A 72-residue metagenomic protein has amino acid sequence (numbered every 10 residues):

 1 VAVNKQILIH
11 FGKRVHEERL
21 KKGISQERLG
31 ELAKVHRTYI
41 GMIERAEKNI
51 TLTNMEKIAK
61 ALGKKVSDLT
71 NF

Functional and structural regions predicted by a protein language model:
V1-H10: A detector for short, charged/polar N-terminal pre-domain segments
K13-L32: Short basic helix-loop element that most often maps to the first helix and adjoining turn of HTH DNA-binding modules
V15, L29-G30, I40-I43, L69: Conserved hydrophobic/aromatic packing and binding residues within compact polymer-binding modules
V15, Q26, R37, L52-M55: Helix-turn-helix DNA-binding elements, focusing on the entry/boundary residues of the two helices that contact DNA
K34-K48: Recognition helix of helix-turn-helix/homeodomain-like DNA-binding domains that insert into the DNA major groove
R45-K48, K64, N71: Short, conserved catalytic or interaction motifs in soluble domains
T53-D68: DNA major-groove recognition helix of helix-turn-helix/homeodomain DNA-binding modules
